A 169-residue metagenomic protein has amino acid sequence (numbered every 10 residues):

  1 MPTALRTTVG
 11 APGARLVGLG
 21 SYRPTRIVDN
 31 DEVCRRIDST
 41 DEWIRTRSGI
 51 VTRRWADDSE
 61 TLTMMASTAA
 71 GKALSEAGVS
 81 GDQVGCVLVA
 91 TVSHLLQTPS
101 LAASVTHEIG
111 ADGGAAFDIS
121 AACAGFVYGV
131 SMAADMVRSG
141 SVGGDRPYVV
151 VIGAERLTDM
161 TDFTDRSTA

Functional and structural regions predicted by a protein language model:
M1-G85, I109: Conserved "HGTGT" condensation-loop signature of ketosynthase/thiolase-family condensing enzymes that catalyze
P2-T8, S75-G81, L95-A169: Acyl-thioester C-C bond-transforming condensing/cleaving domain
L19-S21, V92, A154: Cofactor-binding loop segments of dinucleotide-utilizing enzymes, especially the Rossmann-like FAD- and NAD(P)+-binding
G85-V92: Short glycine-rich or small-residue beta-strand-to-loop segments that form or flank ligand, phosphate, metal/Fe-S
